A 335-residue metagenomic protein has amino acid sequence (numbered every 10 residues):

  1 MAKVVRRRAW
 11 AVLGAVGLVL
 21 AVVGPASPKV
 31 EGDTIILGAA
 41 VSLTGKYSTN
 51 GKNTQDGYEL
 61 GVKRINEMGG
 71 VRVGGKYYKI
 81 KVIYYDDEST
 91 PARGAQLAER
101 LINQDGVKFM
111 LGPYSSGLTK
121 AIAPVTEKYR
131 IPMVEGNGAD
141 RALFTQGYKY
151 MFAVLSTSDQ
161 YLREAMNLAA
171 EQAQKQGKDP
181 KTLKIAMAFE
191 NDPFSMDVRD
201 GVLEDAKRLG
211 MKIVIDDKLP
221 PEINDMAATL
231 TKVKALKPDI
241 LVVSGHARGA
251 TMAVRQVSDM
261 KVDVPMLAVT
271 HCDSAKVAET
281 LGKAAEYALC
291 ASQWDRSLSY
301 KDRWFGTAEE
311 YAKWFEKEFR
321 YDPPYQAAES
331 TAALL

Functional and structural regions predicted by a protein language model:
M1-I36: Short, low-complexity disordered leader/linker segments with a strong preference for bacterial N-terminal type II
V30, I36, T49-D56, M68-T145 (+3 more regions): Beta-alpha junction/loop-to-helix N-cap segments that form part of ligand/metal-binding clefts
E31, I35-E59, Y85-P91, Y114-S115 (+3 more regions): Extracytoplasmic "Venus flytrap"
D56, A92, Q104-I215, P265-C290: Extracytoplasmic ligand/sensor domains, especially the bilobed periplasmic-binding protein
V62-G74, Q174-K178: Flexible, small-residue-rich helix->loop connector segments that border functional cores
V257-T331: Extracellular/periplasmic periplasmic-binding protein-like sensory domains
